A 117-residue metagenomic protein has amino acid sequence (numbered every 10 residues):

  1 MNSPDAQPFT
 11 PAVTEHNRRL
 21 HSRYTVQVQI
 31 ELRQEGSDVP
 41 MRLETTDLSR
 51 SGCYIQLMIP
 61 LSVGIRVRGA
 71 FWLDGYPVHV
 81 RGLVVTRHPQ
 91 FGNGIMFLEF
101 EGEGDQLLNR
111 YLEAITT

Functional and structural regions predicted by a protein language model:
M1-L48, N109-T117: N-terminal helix initiation/capping motif
H21, Q56-P60: Short, surface-exposed secondary-structure edge patches
V28-Q34, G64-P77: Short conserved beta-strand and strand-loop elements enriched in small hydrophobics with frequent Asp/Gly
E35-S37, R50, R87-G92: Short, conserved beta-turn/loop elements at beta-strand boundaries and strand-helix junctions
L43, V80-V85: Short beta-strand-centered aromatic/proline hotspots
Y54-L57, Q90-E99: Short, solvent-exposed secondary-structure boundary/capping segments
P77-H79, G92: Beta-strand residues that line the small-molecule/cofactor-binding core of sensory signal-transduction domains
G102-Q106: Short, charged/polar, Gly/Pro-enriched secondary-structure boundary elements
